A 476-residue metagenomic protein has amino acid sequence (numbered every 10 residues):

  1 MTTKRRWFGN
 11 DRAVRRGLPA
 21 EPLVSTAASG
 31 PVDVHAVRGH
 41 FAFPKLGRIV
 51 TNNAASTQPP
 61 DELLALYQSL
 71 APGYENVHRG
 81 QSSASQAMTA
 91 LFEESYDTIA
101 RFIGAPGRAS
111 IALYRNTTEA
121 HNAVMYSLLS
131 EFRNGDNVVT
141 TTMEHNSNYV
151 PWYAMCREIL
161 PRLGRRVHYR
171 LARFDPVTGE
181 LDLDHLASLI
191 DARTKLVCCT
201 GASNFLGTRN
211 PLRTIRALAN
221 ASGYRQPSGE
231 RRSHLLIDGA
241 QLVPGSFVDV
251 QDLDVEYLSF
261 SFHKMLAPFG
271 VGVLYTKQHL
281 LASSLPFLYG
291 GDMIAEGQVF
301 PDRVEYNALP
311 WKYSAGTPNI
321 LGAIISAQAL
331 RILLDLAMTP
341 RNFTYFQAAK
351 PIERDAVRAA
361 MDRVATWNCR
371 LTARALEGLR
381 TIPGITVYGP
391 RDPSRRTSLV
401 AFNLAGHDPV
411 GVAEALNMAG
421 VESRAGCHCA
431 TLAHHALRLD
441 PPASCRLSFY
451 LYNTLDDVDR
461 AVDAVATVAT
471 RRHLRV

Functional and structural regions predicted by a protein language model:
T2-V476: Pyridoxal 5′-phosphate
